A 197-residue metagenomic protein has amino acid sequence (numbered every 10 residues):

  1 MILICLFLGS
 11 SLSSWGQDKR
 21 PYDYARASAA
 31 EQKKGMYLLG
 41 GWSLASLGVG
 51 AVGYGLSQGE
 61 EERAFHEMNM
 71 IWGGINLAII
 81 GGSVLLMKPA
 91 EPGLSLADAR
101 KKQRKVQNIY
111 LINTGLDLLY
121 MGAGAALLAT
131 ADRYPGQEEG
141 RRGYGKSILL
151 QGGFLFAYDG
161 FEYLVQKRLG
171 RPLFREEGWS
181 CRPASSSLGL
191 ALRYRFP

Functional and structural regions predicted by a protein language model:
M1-L38, V84-N113, L118, A126-P197: Replace "edges of transmembrane helices
A29-L44, Y54, Q58, E62: Cationic, glycine-rich low-complexity segments
S43-G53, G73-S83, Y120-L127, G152-E162: Helical transmembrane-bundle signal
V52-Q58, A129-Y134: Juxtamembrane "helix-exit" motif on the non-cytosolic side of transmembrane helices
E60-N76: Loop-to-helix transition at the N-terminal end of transmembrane alpha-helices
